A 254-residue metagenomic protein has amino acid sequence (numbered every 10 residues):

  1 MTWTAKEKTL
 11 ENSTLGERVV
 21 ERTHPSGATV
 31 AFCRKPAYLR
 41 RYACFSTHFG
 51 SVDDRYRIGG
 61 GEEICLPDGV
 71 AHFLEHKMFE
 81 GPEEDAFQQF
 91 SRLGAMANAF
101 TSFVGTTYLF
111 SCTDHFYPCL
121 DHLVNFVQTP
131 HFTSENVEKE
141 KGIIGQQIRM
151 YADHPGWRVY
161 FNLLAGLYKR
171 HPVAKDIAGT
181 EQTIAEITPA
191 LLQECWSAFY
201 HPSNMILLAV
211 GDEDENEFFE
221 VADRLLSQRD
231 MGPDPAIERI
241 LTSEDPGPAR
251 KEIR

Functional and structural regions predicted by a protein language model:
M1-A86, Q193-R254: His/Glu-rich zincin catalytic helix
M1-T4, T23, D85-L241: Charge-rich, well-structured scaffold segments of protease-associated domains
